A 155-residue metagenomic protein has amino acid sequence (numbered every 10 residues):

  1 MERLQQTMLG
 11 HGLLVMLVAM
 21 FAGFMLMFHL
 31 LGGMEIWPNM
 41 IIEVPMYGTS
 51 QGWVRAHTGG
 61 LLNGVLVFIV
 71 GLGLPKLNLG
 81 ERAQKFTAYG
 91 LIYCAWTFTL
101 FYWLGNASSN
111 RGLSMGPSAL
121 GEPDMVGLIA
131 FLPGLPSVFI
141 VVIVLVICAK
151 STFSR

Functional and structural regions predicted by a protein language model:
E2-Q5, L77-K85, S154: Membrane-interface helix-boundary motifs at transmembrane edges
G10-L31, G52-L74, Y89-N106, P133-K150: Hydrophobic cores of alpha-helical transmembrane segments in multi-pass integral membrane proteins
G32-I36, G80-A83: Short acidic alpha-helical/loop segments enriched in Asp/Glu that coordinate divalent cations
M34, N78, S109-L113, T152-F153: Membrane-interfacial segments
E35-M40, S114-S118: Interhelical loop segments of eukaryotic multi-pass membrane proteins
I36-Q51: Perimembrane loop-to-helix junctions flanking transmembrane segments
L113-I129: Short, membrane-exposed interhelical loops at transmembrane-helix boundaries
